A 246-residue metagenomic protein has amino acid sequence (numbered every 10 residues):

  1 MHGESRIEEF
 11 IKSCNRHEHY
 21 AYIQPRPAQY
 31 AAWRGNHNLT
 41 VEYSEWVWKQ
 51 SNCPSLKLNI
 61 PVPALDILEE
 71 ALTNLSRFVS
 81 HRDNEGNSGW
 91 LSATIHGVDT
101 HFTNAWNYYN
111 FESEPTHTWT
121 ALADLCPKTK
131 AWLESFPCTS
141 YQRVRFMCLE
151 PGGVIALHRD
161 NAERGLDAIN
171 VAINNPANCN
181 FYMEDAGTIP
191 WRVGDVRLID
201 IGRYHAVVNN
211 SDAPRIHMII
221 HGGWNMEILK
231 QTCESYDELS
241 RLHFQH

Functional and structural regions predicted by a protein language model:
H2-S135: Non-heme Fe(II)/2-oxoglutarate
A131-P151: A short glycine-rich, His/Asp/Glu-containing loop-to-beta-strand
R145-E163: Conserved short histidine dyad/triad with adjacent acidic residue
D167-I173, V196-L198, D212-K230: A short hydrophobic beta-strand segment most commonly corresponding to one strand of the jelly-roll/cupin
A172-V193: A short beta-strand-loop-beta hairpin characteristic of the jelly-roll/cupin
I189-H205: Conserved metal-binding segment of the jelly-roll/cupin
A206-S211: Asparagine-centered strand-capping/turn motif at beta-strand->loop junctions
I220, M226-H246: Long, compositionally biased interface segments
